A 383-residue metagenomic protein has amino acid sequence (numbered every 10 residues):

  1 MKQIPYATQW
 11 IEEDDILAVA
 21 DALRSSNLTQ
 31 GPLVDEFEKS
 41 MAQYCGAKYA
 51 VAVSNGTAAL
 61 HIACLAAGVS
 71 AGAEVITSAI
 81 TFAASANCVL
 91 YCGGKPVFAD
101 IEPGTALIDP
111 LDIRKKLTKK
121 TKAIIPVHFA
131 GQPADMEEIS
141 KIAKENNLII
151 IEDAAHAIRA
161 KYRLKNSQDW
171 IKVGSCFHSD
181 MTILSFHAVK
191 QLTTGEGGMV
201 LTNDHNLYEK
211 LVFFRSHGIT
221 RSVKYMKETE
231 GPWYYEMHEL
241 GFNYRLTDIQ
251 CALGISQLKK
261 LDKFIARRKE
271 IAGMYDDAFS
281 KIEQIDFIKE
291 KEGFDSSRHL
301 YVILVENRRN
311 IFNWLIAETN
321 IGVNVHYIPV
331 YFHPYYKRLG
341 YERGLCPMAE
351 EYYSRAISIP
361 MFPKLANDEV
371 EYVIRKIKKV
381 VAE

Functional and structural regions predicted by a protein language model:
M1-N27, P32, E236-H238, P360: N-terminal "arm"/small-domain region of PLP-dependent enzymes with the aminotransferase-like
I11, T29, T81, G104-T105 (+3 more regions): Glycine-/small-residue-rich active-site loops that bind phosphorylated ligands and cofactors
N27-E74, C88-C92, F98-D100, K165: Phosphate-binding glycine-rich loop
D35-S40, A47-A50, L111, A123-V127 (+5 more regions): PLP-dependent aminotransferase class I/II
V51, I76, V97, I150-I151 (+3 more regions): Structural detector of well-ordered beta-strand residues that form the stable sheet scaffold of enzyme domains
L65-K165: PLP-dependent aminotransferase-like
E152-T193, E209, W233-M237: Conserved active-site segment immediately N-terminal to the catalytic lysine that forms the internal aldimine
L184-S185, G198-N203, I255: Short beta-strand-to-turn element immediately C-terminal to the catalytic PLP-Schiff-base lysine in fold type I
